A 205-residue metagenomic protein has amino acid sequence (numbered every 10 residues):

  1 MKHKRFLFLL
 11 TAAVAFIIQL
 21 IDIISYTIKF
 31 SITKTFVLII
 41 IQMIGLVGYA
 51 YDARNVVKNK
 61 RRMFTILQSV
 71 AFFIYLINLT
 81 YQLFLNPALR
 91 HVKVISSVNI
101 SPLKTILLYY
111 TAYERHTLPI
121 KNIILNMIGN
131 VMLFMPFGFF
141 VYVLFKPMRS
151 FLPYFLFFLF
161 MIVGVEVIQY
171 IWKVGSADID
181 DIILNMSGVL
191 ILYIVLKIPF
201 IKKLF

Functional and structural regions predicted by a protein language model:
M1-K173, I179, Y193-F205: Bulky hydrophobic segments
G175-I179, I183-S187: Extended hydrophobic secondary-structure segments
